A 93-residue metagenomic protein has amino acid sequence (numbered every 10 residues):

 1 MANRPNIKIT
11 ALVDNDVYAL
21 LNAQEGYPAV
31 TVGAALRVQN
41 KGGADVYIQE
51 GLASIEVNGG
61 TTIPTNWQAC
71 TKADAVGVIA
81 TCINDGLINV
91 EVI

Functional and structural regions predicted by a protein language model:
R4, K8-T31: Surface-exposed ligand/attachment interfaces on beta-rich extracellular proteins
K8-T10, E56, P64: Residues marking helix boundaries in flexible regions
Y27-A29, N58-A73: Beta-sandwich interaction modules
G33-L36, A69-D85: Noncatalytic modules at the cell exterior or secretory-pathway interfaces, chiefly beta-strand-rich lectin/adhesion
Q39-E56: Short, surface-exposed beta-strand/strand-loop-strand elements in extracellular ectodomains
D45-I48, N84-I93: Edge beta-strands of jelly-roll/beta-sandwich modules across compartments, strongly enriched in secreted/luminal
